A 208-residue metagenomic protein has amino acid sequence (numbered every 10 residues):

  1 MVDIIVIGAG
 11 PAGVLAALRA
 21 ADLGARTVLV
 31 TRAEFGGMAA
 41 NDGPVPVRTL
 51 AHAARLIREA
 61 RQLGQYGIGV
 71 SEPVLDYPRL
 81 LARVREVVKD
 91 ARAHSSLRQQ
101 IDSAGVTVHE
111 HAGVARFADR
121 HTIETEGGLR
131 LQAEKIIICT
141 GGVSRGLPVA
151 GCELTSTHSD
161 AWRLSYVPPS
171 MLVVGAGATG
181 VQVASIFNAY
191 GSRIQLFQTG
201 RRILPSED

Functional and structural regions predicted by a protein language model:
V2, R19-A25, V30-P168, G200-L204: Glycine-rich flavin
D3-L29, V173, G180-A189: N-terminal Rossmann-like FAD-binding beta1-loop-alpha1 element of flavoenzymes
G8, V88-K89, G175, E207: Residues that cap or flank secondary-structure elements
G10, A112-R116, G177: Conserved acidic residues
G10-V14, E34-F35, G142-S144, A178: Residue-level detector of alpha-helix initiation sites
L18, D42, Y190-I194: Proteins with a high burden of low-complexity, intrinsically disordered sequence enriched in S/T/G/P/A and R, requiring
L154, S165-E207: Rossmann-like NAD(P)H-binding beta-loop-alpha module
